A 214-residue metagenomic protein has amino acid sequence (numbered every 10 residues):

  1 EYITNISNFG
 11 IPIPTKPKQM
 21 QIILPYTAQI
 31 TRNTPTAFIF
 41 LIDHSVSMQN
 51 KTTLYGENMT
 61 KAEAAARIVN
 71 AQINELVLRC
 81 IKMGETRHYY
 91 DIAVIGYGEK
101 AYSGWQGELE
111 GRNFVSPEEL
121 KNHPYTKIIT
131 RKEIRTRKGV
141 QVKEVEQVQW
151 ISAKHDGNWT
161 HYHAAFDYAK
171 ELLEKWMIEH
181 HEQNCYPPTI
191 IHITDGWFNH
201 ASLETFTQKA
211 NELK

Functional and structural regions predicted by a protein language model:
Y2-K61, K170, E174-Q183: Acidic, polar low-complexity linker/tail segments
F40-S45, A65, V94, A169-K170 (+1 more regions): DG-centered beta-turn motif at the end of beta-strands
M48-Y89: …and closely analogous acidic/polar surface helices at protein-protein or active-site interfaces in A-domain-like
T52-L54, G107, E204: Short coil/turn segments at secondary-structure boundaries
A65-N74, H163-L173: Short, hydrophobic/amphipathic alpha-helical packing segments that form internal helix faces or helix-helix interfaces
M83-Y89, H181-P187, K214: Short helix-terminating capping/connector loops at secondary-structure junctions
E85-V148: Short beta-strand-loop
W150-A164, K170-L172, W176-H180, W197-K214: VWA/integrin I-like adhesion module and closely mimicked acidic/polar interface patches used
